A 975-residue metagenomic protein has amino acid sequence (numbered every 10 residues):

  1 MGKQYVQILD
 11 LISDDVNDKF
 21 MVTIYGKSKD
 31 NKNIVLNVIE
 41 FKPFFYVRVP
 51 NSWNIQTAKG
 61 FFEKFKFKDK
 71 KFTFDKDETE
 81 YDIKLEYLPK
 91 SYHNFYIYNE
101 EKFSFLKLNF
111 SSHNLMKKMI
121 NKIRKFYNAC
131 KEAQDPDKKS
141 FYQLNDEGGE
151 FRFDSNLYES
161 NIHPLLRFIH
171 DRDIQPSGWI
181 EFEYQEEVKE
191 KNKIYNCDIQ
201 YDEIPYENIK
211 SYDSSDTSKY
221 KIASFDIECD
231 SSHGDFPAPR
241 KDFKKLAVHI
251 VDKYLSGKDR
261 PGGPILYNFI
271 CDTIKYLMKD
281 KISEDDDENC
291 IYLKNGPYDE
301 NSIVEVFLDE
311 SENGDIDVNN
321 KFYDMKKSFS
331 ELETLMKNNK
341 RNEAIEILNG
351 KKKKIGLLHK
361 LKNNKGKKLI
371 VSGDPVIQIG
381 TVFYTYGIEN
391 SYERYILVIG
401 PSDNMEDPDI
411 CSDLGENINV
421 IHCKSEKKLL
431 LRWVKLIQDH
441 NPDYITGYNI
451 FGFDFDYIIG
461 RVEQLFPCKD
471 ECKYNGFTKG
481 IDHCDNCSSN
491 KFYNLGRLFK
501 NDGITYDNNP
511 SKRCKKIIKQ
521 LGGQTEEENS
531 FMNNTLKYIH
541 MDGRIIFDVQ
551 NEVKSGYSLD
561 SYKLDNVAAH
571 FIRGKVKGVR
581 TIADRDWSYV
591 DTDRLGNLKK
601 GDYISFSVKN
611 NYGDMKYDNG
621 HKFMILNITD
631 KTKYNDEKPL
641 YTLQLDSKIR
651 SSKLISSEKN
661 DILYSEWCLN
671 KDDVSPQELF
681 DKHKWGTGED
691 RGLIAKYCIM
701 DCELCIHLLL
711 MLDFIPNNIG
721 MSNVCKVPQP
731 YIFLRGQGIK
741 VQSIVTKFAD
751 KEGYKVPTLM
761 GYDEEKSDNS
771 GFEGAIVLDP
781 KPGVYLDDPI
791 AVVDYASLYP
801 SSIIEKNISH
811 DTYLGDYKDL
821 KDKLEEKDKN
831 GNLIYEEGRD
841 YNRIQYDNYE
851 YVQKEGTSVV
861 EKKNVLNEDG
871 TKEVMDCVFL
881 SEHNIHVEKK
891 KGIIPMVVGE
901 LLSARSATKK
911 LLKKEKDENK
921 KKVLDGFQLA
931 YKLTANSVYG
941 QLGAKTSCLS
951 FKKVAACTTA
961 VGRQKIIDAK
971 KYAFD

Functional and structural regions predicted by a protein language model:
M1-N441, D593-N597, V608-N611, K616-N619 (+10 more regions): DnaQ-like (DEDDh/DEDDy) 3′-5′ exonuclease domain used for proofreading and 3′-end trimming on nucleic acids
H113, K118-A133, K138, G149 (+5 more regions): Metal-dependent phosphoesterase core characteristic of DEDDh/y 3'-5' exonuclease domains
H170, I174-E186, G574, R580-M615 (+4 more regions): Common nucleic-acid-contacting/processivity interface regions adjacent to the catalytic cores of nucleic-acid enzymes
S224, T446, I546, S605 (+5 more regions): Structured core elements
S231-H233, G452-Y457, N717, P800: Short catalytic/ligand-binding loop motif for oxyanion handling, primarily in non-cytosolic enzymes, centered on
W433, I445-T446, Y457-G460, F531-N534 (+9 more regions): Feature marking long nucleic-acid-engaging regions of large polymerase/nuclease enzymes
G601-I604, V898-E915, Y931: Non-transmembrane amphipathic alpha-helical segments
